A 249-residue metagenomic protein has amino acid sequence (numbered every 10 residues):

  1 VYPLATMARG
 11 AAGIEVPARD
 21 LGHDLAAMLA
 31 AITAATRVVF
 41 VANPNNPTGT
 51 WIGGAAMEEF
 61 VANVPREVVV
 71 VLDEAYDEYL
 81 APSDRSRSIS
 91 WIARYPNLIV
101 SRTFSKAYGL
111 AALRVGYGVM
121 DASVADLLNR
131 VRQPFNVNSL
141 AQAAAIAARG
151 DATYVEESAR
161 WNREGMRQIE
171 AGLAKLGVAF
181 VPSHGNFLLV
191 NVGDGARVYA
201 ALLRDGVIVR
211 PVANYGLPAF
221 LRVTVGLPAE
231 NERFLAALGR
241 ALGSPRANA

Functional and structural regions predicted by a protein language model:
V1-V41: PLP-dependent aminotransferase-like
M7, H23-A34, P47-V70, E74-A107: Active-site pre-lysine segment of PLP-dependent enzymes
G13-V16, V38-P44, V70-E74, V181-S183: Short beta-strands and strand-loop turn motifs
A18, N162-R163, A171-D205, L221: Conserved PLP-binding catalytic core of the aspartate aminotransferase-like
A55, E59, A201-D205, R210 (+1 more regions): PLP-dependent enzyme catalytic core of the Aspartate aminotransferase-like
N97-V181: PLP-dependent aminotransferase class I/II
A112, H184, G216-A219: Short acidic/glycine-enriched loop/turn segments that link adjacent beta-strands
